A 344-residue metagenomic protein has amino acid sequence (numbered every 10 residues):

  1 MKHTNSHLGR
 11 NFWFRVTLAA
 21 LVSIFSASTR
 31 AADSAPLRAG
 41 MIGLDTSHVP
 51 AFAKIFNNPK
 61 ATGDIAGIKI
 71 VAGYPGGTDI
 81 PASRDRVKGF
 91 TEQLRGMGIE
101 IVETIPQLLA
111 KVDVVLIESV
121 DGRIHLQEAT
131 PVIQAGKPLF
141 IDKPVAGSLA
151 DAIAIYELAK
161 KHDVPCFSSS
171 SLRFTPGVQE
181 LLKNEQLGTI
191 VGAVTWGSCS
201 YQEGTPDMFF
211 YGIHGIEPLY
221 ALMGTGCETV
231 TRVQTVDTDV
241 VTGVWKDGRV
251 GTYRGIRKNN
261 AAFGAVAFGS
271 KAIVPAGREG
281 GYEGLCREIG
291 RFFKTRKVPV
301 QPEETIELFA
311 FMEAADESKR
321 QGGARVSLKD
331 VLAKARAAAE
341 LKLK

Functional and structural regions predicted by a protein language model:
K2-T17: Bacterial N-terminal signal peptides that target proteins for export
H3, V22, A31-A135, E157-K161 (+2 more regions): N-terminal glycine-/serine-/threonine-rich beta1-alpha1-beta2 phosphate-ribose binding loop of Rossmann-like
R15-S26: Bacterial N-terminal signal peptides
V115-L116, T295-K344: C-terminal helix-rich "cap/oligomerization" subdomain common to oxidoreductases
G136-P138, K143-P144: Short helix/strand-capping hinge loops at secondary-structure junctions that flank key functional elements
V145-T205: A contiguous active-site-proximal alpha/beta segment in oxidoreductase catalytic domains
V194-N260, E303-A310: Rossmann-like dinucleotide-binding domain that binds NAD(P)(H)
V241-R287: C-terminal substrate-binding/catalytic lobe of Rossmann-fold NAD(P)-dependent oxidoreductases
